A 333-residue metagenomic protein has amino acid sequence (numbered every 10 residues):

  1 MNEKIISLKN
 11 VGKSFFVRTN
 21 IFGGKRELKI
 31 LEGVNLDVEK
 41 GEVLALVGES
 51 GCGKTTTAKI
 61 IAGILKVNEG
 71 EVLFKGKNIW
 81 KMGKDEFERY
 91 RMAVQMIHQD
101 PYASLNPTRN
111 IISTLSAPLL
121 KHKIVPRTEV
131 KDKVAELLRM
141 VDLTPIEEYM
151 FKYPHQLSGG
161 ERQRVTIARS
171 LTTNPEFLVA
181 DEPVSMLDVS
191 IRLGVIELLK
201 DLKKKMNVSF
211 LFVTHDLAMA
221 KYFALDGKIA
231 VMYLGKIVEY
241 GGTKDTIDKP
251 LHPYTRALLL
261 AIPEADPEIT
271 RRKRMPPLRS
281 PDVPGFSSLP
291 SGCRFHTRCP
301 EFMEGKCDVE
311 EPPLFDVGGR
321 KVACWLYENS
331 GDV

Functional and structural regions predicted by a protein language model:
K4, R18-F22, E147, G242-V333: Short catalytic/signature loops enriched in Gly
F22-K25, I79-Q95, K121, D245-P250 (+1 more regions): ABC ATPase NBD coupling module
G70-N78: Conserved ABC transporter NBD signature motif
E129-E148, L259-L260: Conserved ABC ATPase "signature" region
T172-E176: A short, proline-enriched helix->beta-strand linker immediately N-terminal to the Walker B motif in ABC-type P-loop
L187, I191-T270: P-loop NTP-binding/switch modules centered on Walker-like glycine-rich loops
